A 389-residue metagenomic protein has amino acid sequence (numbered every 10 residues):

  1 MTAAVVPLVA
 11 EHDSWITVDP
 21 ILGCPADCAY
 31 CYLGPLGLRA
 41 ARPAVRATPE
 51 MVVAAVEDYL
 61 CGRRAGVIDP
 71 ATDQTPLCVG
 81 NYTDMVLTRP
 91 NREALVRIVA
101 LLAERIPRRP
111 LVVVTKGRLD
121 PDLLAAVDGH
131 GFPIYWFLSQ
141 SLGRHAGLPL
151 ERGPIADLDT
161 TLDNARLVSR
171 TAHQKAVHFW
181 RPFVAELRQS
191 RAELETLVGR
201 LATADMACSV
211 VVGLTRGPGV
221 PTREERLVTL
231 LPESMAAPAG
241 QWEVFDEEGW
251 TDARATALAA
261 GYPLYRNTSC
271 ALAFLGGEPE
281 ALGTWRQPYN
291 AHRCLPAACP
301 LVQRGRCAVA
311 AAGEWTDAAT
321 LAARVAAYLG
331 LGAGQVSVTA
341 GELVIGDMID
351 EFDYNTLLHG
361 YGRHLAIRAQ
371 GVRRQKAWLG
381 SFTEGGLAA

Functional and structural regions predicted by a protein language model:
M1, V6-L8, H12, S209 (+1 more regions): Generic preference for hydrophobic/aromatic residues in regular secondary structure cores
T2-Y135, D350-E351, N355-A389: Conserved Radical SAM active-site core
P7, G219, R223-A389: C-terminal accessory extensions appended to soluble enzyme cores
D13, L36-L38, P149-E151, W180-R181 (+2 more regions): Glycine- and acidic
T48, S190-E193, D317: Alpha-helix capping and helix-coil boundary motifs
V53-G62, G66-S234, G240, G249: Conserved AdoMet/S-adenosylmethionine-binding subsite of the radical SAM
